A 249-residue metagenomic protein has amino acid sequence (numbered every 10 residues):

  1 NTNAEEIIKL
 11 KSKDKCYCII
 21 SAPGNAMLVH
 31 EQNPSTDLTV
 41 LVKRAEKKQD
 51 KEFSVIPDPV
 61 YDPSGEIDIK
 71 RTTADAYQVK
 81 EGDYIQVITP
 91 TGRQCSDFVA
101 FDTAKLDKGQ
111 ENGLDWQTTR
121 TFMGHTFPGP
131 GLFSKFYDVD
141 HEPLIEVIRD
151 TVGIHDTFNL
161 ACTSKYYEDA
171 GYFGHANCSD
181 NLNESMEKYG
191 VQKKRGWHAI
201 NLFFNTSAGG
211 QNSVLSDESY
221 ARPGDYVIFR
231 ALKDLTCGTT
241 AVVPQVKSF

Functional and structural regions predicted by a protein language model:
N1-F249: Acidic, Ser/Thr/Pro
